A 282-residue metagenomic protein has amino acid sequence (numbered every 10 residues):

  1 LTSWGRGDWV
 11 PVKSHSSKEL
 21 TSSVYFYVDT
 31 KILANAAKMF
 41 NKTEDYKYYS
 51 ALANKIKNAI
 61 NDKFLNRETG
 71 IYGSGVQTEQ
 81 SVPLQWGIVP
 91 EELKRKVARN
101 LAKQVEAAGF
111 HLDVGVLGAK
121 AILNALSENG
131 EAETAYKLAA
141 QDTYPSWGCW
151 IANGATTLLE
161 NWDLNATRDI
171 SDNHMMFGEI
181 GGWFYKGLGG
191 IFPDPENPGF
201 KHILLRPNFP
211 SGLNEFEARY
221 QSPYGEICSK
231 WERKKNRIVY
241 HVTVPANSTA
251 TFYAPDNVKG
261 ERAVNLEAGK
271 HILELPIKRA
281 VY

Functional and structural regions predicted by a protein language model:
L1-N54, N58-L112, V116-N124: The feature captures the catalytic groove of carbohydrate-active enzymes
V10, R67, E106, F110 (+6 more regions): Generic preference for well-ordered secondary structure
A37, A51, E133-Y282: Non-catalytic C-terminal accessory modules of carbohydrate-active enzymes
Q77, V116, N129, H174-G178: Alpha-helix initiation and capping sites
A107-S146, N153: Repeat-solenoid scaffold signature
